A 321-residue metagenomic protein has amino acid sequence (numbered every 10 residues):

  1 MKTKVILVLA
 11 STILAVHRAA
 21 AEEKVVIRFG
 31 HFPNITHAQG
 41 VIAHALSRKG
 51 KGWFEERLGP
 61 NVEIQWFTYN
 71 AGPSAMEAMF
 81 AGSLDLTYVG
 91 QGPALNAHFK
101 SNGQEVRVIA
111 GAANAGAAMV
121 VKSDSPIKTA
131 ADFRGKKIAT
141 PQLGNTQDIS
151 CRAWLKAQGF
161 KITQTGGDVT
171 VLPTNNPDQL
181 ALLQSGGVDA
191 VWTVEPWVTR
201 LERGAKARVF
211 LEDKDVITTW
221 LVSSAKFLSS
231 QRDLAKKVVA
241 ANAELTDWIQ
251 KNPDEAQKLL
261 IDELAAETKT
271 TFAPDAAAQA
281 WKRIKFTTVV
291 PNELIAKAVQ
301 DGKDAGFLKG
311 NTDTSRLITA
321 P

Functional and structural regions predicted by a protein language model:
K4-A15: Bacterial N-terminal signal peptides
V16-A21: Sec/Tat signal peptide C-region and signal peptidase I cleavage site
E22-P173, D189-E195, R208, E212-D215: Short, glycine-/small- and polar/acidic-enriched structural segments that line small-molecule recognition paths
G40-V41, M76, F80, Q91-A94 (+10 more regions): Extracytoplasmic/secreted envelope proteins and their assembly/folding machinery, especially bacterial periplasmic
S125, F160, T165-D168, L172 (+1 more regions): Pocket-lining segment of extracytoplasmic ligand-binding domains
S230-K309: Secondary-structure end/capping motifs
G310-P321: Hinge/cleft segment of the Venus flytrap/periplasmic-binding protein
